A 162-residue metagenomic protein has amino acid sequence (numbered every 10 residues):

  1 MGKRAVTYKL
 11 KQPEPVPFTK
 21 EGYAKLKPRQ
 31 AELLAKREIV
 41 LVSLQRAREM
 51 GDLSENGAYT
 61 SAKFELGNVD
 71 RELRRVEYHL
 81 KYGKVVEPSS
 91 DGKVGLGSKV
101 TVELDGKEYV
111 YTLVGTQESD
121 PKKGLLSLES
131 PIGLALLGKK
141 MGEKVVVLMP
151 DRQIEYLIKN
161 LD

Functional and structural regions predicted by a protein language model:
M1-R71: Helix-rich terminal scaffold detector
P15, M50, N56, Y82 (+3 more regions): Generic secondary-structure boundary/loop-capping signal
A31-L34, Q45-R48, R74-E77, K81 (+6 more regions): Signal for well-folded cores of large energy- and translation-related assemblies
G57-F64, D70-V76, D105-E108, S119-D120: A broad, low-specificity signal for short, low-complexity segments enriched in glycine/proline and polar/charged
F64-P88, G92: Internal alpha/beta loop-helix hairpins
E87-D162: Non-DNA-binding regulatory cores of transcription-related proteins, predominantly C-terminal effector-binding
